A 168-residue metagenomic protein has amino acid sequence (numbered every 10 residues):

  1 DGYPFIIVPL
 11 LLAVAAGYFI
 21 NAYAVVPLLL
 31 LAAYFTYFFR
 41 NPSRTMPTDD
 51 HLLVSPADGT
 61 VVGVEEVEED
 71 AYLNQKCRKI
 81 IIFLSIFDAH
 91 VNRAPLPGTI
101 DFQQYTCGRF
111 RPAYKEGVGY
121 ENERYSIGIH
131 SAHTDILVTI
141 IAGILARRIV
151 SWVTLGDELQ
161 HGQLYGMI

Functional and structural regions predicted by a protein language model:
D1-I168: Contiguous, well-folded functional domains in the mature portion of proteins
